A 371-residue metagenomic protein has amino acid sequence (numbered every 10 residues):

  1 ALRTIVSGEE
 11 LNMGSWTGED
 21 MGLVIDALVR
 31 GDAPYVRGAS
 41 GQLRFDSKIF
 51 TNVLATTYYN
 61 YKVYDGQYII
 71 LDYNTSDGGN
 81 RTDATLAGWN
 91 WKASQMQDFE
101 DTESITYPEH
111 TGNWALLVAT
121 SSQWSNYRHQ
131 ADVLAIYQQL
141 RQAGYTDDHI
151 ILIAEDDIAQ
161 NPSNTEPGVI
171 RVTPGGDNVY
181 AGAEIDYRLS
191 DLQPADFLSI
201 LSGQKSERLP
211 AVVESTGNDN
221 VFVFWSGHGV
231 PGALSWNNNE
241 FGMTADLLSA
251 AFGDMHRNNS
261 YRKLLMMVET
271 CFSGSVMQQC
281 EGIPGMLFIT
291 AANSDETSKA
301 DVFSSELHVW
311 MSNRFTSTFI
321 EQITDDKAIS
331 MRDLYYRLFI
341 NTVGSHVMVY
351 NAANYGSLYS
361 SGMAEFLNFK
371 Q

Functional and structural regions predicted by a protein language model:
A1-I105, H346: Extracytosolic ligand-binding ectodomains
E103-Q371: Cysteine endopeptidase catalytic domains of the caspase/legumain-like
